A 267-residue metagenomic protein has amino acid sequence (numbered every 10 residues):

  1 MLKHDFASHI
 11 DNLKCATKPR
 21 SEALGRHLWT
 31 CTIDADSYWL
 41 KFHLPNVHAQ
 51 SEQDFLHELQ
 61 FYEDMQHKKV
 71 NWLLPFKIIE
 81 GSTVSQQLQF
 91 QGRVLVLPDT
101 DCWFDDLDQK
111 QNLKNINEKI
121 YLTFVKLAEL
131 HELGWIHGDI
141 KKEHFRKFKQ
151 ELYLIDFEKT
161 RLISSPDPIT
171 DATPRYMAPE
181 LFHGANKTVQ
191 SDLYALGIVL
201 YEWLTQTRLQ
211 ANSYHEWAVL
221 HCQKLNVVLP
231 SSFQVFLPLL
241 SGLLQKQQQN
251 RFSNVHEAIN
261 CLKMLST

Functional and structural regions predicted by a protein language model:
L2-A35: ATP-binding glycine-rich phosphate-binding loop
G25-E63: ATP-binding glycine-rich loop module of kinase domains
P75-Q111: Conserved structural core of kinase catalytic domains
L130-K147: Catalytic-loop of the protein kinase fold
D167-L181: Conserved activation segment of eukaryotic-like protein kinases, specifically the C-terminal portion of the activation
D192: Conserved catalytic-loop aspartate of Hanks-type protein kinases
S232-K246: Conserved C-terminal C-lobe helix
